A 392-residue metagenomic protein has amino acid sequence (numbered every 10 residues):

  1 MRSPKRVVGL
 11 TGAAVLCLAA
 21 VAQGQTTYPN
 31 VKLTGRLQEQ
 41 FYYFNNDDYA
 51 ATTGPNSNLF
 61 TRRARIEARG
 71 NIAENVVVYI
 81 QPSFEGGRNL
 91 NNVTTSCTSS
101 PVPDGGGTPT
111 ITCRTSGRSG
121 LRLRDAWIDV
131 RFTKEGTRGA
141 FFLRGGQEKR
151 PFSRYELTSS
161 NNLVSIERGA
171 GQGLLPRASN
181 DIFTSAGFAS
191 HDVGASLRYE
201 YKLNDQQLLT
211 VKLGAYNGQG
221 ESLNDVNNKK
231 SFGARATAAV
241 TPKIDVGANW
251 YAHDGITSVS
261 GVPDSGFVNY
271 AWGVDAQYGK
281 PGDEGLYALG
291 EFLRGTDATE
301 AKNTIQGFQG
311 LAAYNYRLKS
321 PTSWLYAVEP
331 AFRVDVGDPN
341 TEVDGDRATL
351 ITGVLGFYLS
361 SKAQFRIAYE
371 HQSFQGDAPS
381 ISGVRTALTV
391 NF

Functional and structural regions predicted by a protein language model:
M1-T26, G169: Cleavable N-terminal export/targeting peptides
T26-N46, T53-E221, V226-K230, T237-V246 (+5 more regions): Outer membrane beta-barrel
L203-N204, L208-I305: Surface-exposed beta-loop-beta
I256, Y369-Q375: A short, acidic, flexible beta-alpha connecting loop/helix-capping segment that sits on the rim of active
G285-A288, T299-K302, S320-E329, T341-D344 (+1 more regions): Extended hydrophobic-aromatic, low-complexity segments
A312, F332, L355, I367 (+1 more regions): Hydrophobic, well-ordered secondary-structure elements that form the walls of internal hydrophobic environments
T352-A368: C-terminal closing repeat unit and adjoining cap/tail of repeat-based domains
S380-F392: Outer-membrane beta-barrel "beta-signal"
